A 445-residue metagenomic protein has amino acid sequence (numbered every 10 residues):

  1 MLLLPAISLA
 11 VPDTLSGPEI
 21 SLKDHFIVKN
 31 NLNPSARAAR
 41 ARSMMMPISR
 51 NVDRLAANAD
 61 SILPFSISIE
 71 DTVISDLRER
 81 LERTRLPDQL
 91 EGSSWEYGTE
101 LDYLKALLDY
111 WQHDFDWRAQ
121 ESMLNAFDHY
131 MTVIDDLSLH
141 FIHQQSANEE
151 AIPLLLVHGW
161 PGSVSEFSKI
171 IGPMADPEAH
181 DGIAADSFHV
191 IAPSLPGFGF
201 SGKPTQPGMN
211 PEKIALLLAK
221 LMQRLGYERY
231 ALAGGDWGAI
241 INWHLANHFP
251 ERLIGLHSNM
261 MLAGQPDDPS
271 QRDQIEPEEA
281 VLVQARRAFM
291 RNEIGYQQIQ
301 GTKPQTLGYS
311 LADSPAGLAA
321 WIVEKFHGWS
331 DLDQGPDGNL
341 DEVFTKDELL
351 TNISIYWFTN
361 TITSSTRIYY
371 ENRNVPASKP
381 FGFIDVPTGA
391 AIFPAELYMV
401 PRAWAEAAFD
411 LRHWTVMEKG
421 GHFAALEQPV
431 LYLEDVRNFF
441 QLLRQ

Functional and structural regions predicted by a protein language model:
V11-A38: Primarily auto-inhibitory N-terminal propeptides
E70-S146, E150, E348, W357-N360 (+1 more regions): Non-catalytic accessory segments flanking enzyme active sites
W117-A119, L195-M209, W243: Glycine-rich "HGGG/HGxG" loop immediately N-terminal to the catalytic nucleophile of the alpha/beta-hydrolase
A151-G159: Short beta-strand element of the alpha/beta-hydrolase
P173, P177-A179, E228-E276: Conserved hydrolase catalytic core segment
M174-F200: Conserved alpha/beta-hydrolase
E212-Y230: Conserved acidic catalytic loop of the alpha/beta-hydrolase fold
Q300-Q445: C-terminal subdomain of alpha/beta-hydrolase-fold enzymes, centered on the catalytic histidine and its supporting
